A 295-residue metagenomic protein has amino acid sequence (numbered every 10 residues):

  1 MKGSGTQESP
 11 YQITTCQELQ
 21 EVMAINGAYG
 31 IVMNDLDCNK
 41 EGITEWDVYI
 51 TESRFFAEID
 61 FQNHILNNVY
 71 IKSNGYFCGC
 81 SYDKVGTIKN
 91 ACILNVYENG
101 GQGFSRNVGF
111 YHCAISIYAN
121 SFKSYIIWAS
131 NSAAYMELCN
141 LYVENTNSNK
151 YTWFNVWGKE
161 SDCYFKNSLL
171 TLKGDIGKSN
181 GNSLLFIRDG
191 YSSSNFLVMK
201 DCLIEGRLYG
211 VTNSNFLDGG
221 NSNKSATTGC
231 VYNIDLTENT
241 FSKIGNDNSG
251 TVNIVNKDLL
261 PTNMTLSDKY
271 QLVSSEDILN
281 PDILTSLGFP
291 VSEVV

Functional and structural regions predicted by a protein language model:
M1-V295: Predominantly extracellular beta-rich ligand-binding scaffolds that present long acidic/polar faces for carbohydrate
